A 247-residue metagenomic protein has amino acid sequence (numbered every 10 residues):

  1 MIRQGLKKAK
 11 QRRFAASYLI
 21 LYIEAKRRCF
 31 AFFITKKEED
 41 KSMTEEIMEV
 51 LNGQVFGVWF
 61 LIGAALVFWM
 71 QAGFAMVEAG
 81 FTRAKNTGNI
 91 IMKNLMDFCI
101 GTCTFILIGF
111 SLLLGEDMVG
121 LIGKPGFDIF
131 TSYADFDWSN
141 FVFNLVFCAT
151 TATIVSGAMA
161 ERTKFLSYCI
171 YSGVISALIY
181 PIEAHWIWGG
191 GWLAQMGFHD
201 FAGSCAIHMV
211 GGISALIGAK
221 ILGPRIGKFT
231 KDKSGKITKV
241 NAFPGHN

Functional and structural regions predicted by a protein language model:
Q4: Catalytic-core signature of thiol
K7-A9, Y18-S42: Short, Lys/Arg-enriched N-terminal segments with co-localized hydrophobic residues within the first ~10-30 amino acids
M43-N247: Hydrophobic alpha-helical transmembrane bundles of multi-pass membrane proteins
